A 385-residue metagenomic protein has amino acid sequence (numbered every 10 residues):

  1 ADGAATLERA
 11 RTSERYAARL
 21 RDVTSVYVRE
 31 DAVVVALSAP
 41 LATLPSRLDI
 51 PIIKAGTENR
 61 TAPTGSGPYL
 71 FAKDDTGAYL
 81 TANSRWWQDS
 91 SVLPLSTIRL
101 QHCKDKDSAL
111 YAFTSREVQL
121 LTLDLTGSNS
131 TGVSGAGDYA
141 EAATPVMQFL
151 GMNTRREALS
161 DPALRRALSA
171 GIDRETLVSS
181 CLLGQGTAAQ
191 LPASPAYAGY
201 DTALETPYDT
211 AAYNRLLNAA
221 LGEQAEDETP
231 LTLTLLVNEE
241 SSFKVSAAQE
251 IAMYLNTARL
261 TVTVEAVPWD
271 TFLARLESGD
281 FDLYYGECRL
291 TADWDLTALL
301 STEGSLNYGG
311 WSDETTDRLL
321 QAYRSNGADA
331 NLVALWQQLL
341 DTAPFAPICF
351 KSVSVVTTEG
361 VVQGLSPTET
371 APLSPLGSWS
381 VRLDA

Functional and structural regions predicted by a protein language model:
A1-E14, A158-S160: Aromatic- and charge-enriched surface segment that lines or borders ligand/interaction sites
R9-T57: Surface-exposed binding/hinge segments that line and control ligand-binding clefts or catalytic entry sites
R19-R21, V26-V28, T263-F272, T297-V361 (+1 more regions): Extracytoplasmic/peripheral linker and loop segments enriched in polar/acidic and small residues with frequent Thr/Pro
A36, L41-T97, D105-S108, V381: Gly/Pro-rich hinge or "lid" segments in bacterial periplasmic/extracellular proteins
T81-W86, Y139-A167, G171, S180 (+2 more regions): A bilobed periplasmic-binding-protein/Venus flytrap-type ligand-binding module shared by bacterial periplasmic
R85-T131: Ligand-site clamp/hinge motif
S160-M253, A334, D384: Append "and occasionally in soluble cytosolic enzymes with long acidic Gly/Pro-rich linkers
T357-A385: Long beta-strand-rich cores associated with HINT superfamily self-processing modules
